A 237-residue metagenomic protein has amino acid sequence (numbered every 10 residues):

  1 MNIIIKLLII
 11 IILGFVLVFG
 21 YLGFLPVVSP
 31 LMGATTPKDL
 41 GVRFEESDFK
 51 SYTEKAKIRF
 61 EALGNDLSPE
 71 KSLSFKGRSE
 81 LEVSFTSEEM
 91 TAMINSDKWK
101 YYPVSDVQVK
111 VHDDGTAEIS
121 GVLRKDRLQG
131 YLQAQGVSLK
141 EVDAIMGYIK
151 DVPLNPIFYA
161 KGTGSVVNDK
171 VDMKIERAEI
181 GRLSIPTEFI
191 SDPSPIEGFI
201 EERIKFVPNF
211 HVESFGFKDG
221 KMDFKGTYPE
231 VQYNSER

Functional and structural regions predicted by a protein language model:
N2-R237: Extracellular/lumenal and peripheral-membrane lipid-interaction modules
